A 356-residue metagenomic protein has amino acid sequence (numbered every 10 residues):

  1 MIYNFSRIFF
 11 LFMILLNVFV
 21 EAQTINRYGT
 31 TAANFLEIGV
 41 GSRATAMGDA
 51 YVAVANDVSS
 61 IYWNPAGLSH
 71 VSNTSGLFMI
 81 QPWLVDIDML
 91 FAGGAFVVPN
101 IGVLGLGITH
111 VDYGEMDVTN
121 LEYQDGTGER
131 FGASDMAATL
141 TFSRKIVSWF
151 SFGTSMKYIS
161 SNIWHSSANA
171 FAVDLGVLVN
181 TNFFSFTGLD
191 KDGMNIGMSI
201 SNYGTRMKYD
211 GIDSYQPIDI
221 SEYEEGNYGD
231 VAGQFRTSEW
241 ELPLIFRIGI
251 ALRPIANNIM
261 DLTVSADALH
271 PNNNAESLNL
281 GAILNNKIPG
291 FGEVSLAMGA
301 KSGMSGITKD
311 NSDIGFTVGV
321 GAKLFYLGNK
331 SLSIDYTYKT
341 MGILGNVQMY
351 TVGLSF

Functional and structural regions predicted by a protein language model:
M1-F9: Bacterial N-terminal signal peptides that target proteins for export
F9-N17: Bacterial N-terminal signal peptides
V18-A22: Sec/Tat signal peptide C-region and signal peptidase I cleavage site
Q23-T45, M89-F356: Outer-membrane beta-barrel porins/channels
D49-V52, S75-W83, T337-K339: Short strand-turn segments of transmembrane beta-barrel domains in outer membranes, especially the first one or two
Y51, P65-G67, I80-L84, F91 (+2 more regions): Short glycine-rich, polar/acidic loop-and-turn segments at beta strand-coil junctions
S59-A66, H70: N-terminal periplasmic accessory domains that precede and gate Gram-negative outer-membrane beta-barrel machines
